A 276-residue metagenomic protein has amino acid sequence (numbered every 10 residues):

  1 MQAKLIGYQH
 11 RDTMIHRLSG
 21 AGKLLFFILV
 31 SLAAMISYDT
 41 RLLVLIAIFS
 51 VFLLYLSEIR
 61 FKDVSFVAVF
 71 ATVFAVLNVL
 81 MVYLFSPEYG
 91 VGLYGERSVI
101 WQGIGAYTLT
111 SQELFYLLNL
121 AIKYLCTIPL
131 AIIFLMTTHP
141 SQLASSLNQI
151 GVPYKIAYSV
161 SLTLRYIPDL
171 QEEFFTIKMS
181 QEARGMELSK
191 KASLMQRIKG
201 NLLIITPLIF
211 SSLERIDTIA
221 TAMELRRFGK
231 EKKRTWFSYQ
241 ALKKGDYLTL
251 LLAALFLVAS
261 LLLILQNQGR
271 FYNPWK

Functional and structural regions predicted by a protein language model:
M1-T40, I48-F52, E172-K276: Transmembrane alpha-helix interface motif
I36, L54-R60, T137-T138: Structural signal for the C-terminal ends of transmembrane alpha-helices and the immediately following loop
D39-I46, D63-F66: Short, aromatic-rich membrane-interface segments at the entry and exit of alpha-helical transmembrane domains
T40, R60-F61, V152-I156: Membrane-helix interface segments
F49-I59, V73-L77: Alpha-helical transmembrane segments and their membrane-interface exit regions
A68-E187, K191-L194: Juxtamembrane/interface alpha-helical elements of multi-pass membrane proteins
